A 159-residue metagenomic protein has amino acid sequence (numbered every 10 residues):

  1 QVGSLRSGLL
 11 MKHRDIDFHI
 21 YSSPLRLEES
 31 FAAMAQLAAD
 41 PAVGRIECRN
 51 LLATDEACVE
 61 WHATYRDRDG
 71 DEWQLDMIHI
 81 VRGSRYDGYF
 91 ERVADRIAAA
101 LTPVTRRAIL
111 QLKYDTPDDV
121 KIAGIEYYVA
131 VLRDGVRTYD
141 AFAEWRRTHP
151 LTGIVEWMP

Functional and structural regions predicted by a protein language model:
Q1-F31: Active-site nucleotide-donor binding segment shared across nucleotidyl transfer reactions
L5-L9, L52-T54, R66, V131: Generic structural signal for short, flexible, solvent-exposed coil/loop and linker residues
F18, R49-A53, R96: A sequence-level detector of short, solvent-exposed, charge-rich linear segments
P24-E28, G70-D71, R82-R85: Short, charged/polar surface micro-motifs in flexible loops or helix N-caps
S30-A39: Short amphipathic alpha-helices in soluble, non-transmembrane regions that often serve as interface/regulatory elements
P41-V81: Conserved catalytic core of two-metal-ion nucleotidyltransferases
Q74-P159: Catalytic cores of NTP-dependent nucleotidyl/adenyl transfer enzymes across multiple folds
